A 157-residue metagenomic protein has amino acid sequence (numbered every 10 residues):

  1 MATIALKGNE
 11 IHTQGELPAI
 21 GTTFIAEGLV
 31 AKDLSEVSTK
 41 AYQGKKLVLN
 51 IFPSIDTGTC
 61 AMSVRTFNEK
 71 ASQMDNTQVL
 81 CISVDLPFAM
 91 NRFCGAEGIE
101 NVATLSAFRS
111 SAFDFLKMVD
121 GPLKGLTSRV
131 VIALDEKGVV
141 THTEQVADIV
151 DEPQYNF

Functional and structural regions predicted by a protein language model:
M1-F157: Chalcogenol-based redox active-site neighborhoods
